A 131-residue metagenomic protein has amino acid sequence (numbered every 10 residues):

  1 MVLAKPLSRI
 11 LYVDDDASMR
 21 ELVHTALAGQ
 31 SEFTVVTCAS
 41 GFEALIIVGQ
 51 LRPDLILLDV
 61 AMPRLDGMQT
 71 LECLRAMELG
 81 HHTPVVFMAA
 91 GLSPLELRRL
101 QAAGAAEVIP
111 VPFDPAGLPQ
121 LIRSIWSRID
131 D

Functional and structural regions predicted by a protein language model:
M1-R9, A116-D131: Non-catalytic signal-transmission and effector/linker regions of two-component phosphorelay proteins
P6-S18, V23-L27, I56: Conserved acidic segment of CheY-like receiver
T37-L55: Acidic, metal-coordinating helix/loop segments flanking the phosphotransfer/catalytic sites of two-component signaling
S40-E43, D66-E72: Acidic catalytic/metal-coordinating carboxylates
R52-D54, L79-P84: His-Asp phosphorelay/catalytic-motif detector in bacterial-type signaling
D59, A89: Active-site residues of response regulator receiver
M62: Receiver (REC) domain active-site loop signature in two-component systems and cognate sites in sensor histidine kinases
Q69, L92-I109, G117-Q120, S124: Alpha4 helix (beta4-alpha4-beta5 surface) of REC/receiver domains from two-component response regulators
